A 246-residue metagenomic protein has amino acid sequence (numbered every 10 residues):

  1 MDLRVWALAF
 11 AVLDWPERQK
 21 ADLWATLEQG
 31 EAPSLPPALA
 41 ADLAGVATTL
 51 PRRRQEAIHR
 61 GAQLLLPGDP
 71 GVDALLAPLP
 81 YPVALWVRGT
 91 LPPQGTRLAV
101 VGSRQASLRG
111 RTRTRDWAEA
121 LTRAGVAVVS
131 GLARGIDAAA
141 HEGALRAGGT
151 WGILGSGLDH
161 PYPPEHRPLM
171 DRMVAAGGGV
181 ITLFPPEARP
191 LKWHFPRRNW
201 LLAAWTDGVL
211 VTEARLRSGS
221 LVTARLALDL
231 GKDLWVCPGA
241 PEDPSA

Functional and structural regions predicted by a protein language model:
M1-G71, V236: Short, small/acidic-rich helices and loops at N termini and domain boundaries of DNA replication/processing enzymes
M1-R4, R60-A246: Glycine-biased, small-residue-rich flexible motifs in mid-sequence functional cores and linkers
